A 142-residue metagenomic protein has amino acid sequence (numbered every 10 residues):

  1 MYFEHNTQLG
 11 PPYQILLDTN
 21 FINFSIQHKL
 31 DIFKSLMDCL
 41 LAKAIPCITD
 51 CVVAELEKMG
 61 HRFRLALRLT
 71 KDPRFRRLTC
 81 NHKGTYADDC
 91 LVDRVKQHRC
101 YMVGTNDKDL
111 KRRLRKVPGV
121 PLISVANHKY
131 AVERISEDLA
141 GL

Functional and structural regions predicted by a protein language model:
M1-F75: Domain-level signal for Mg2+-assisted phosphodiester chemistry and nucleotide/NA-binding surfaces in nucleic-acid
C47-L142: Nuclease catalytic cores that cleave nucleic-acid phosphodiester bonds, predominantly acidic two-metal-ion
